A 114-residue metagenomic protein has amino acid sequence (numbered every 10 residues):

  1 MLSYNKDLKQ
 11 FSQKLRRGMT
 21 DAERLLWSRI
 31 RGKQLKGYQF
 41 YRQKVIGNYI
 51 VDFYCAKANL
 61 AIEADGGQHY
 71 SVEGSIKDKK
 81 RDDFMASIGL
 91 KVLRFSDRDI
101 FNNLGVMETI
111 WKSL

Functional and structural regions predicted by a protein language model:
M1-F11, V72-S75, D83-L114: Basic, glycine-rich
M1-Y38, S87: Solvent-exposed, charged helical/coil patches that constitute nucleic-acid or partner-interaction surfaces
F11-S12, D65-Q68: A short, structure-level motif marking secondary-structure boundaries and short turns
R16, Y70-S71: A generic secondary-structure micro-motif detector that highlights 1-2 residue hydrophobic/ambivalent hotspots embedded
R31-A61, S71-G74, L104-W111: Active-site metal-binding core of divalent-cation-utilizing nuclease and nuclease-like domains
R42, D65, S96-D97: A secondary-structure boundary/capping signal
G47, Q68, D99: Residue-level detector of flexible, active-site-proximal loop/helix-junction positions within diverse enzyme catalytic
D78: Aromatic/hydrophobic pocket-lining residues that form the small-molecule binding cavity in soluble enzyme cores
